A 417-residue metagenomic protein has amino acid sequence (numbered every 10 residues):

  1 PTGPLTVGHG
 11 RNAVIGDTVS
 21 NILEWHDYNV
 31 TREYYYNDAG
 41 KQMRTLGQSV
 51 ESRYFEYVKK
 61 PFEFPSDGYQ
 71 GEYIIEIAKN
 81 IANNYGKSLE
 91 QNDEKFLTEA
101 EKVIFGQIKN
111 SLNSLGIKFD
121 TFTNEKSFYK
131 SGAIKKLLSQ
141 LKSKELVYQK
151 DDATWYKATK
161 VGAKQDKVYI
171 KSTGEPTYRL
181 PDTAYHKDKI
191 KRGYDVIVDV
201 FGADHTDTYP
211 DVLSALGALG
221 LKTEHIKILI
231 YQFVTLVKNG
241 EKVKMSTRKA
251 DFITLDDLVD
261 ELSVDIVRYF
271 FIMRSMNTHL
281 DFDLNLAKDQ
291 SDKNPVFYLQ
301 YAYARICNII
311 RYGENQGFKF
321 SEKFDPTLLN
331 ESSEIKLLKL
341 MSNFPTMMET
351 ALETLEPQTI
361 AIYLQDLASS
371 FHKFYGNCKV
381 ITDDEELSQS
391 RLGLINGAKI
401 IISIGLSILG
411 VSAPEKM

Functional and structural regions predicted by a protein language model:
P1-M417: Non-catalytic interaction-recognition regions
